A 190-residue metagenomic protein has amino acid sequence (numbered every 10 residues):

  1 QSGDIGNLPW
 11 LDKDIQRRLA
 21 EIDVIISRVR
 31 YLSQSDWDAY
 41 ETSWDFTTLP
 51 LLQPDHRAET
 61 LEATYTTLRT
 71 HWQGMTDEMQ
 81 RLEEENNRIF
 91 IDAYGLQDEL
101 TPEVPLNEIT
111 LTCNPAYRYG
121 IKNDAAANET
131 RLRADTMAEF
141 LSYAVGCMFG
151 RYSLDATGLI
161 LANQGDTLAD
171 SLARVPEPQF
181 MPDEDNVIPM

Functional and structural regions predicted by a protein language model:
Q1-M190: S-adenosyl-L-methionine
